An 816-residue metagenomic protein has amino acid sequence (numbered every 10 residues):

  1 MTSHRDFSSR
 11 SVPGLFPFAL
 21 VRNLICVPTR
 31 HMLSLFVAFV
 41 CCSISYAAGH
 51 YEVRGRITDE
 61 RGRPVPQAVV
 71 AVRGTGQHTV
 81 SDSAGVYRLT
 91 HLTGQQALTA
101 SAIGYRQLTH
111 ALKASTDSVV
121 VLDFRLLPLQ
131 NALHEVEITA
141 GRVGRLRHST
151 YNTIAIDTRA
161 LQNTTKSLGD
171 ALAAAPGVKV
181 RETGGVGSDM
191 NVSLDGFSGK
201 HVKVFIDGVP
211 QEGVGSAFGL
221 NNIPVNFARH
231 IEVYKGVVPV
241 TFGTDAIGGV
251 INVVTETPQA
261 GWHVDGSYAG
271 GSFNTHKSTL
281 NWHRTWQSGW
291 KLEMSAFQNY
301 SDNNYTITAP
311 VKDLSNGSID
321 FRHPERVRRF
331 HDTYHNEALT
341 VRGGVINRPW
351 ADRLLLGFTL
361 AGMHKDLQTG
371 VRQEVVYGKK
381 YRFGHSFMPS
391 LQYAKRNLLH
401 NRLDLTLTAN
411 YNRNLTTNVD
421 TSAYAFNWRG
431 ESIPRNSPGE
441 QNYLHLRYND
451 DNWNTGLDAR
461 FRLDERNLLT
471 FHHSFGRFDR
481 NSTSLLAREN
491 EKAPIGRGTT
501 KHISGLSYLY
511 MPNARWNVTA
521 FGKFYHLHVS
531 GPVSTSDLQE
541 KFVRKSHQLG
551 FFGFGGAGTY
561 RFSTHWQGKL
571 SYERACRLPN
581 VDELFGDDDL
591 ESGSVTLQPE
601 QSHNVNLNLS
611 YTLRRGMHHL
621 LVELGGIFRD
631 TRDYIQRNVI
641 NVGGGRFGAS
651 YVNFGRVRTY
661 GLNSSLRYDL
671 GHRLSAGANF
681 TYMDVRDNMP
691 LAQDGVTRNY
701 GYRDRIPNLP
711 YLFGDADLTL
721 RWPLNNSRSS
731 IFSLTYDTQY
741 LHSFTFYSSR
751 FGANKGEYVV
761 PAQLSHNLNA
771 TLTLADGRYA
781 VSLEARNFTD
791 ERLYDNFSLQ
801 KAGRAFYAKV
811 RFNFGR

Functional and structural regions predicted by a protein language model:
T58-R63, A68-R73, S101-R106, S115-Q162 (+1 more regions): Short, acidic, small-residue-rich periplasmic hinge/interaction motif at the N-terminus of Gram-negative outer-membrane
R88-T90, V209-G236: Short acidic/polar hinge/loop motifs at secondary-structure boundaries that mediate gating or recognition
V119-R125, L168-A171, S188-S193, F205 (+5 more regions): N-terminal periplasmic accessory domains that precede and gate Gram-negative outer-membrane beta-barrel machines
G169-P210: Extracytoplasmic beta-strand/coil segments of soluble accessory domains associated with Gram-negative outer-membrane
A260-G261, A269, W286-Q373: Periplasmic-side early beta-strands and strand-to-turn transitions of outer-membrane beta-barrels
T340-M363, R382-Q539, V543-Q567, S571-E573 (+3 more regions): Face-selective signature of the C-terminal outer-membrane beta-barrel domain
R561, G568-E573, E600-Y660, T681 (+1 more regions): Membrane-embedded beta-barrel scaffold of Gram-negative outer-membrane proteins
H618-D630, S650-F746: Gram-negative outer-membrane beta-barrel transporters
